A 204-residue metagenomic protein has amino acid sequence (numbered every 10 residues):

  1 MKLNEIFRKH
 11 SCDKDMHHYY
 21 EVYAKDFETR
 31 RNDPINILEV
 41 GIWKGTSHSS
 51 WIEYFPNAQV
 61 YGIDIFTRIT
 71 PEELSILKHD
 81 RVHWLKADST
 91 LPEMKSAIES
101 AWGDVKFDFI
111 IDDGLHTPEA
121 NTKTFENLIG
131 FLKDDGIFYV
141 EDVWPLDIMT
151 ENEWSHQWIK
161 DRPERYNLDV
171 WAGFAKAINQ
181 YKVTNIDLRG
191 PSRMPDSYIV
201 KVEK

Functional and structural regions predicted by a protein language model:
M1-F109, L115-K204: A short alpha-helical cap/connector motif
